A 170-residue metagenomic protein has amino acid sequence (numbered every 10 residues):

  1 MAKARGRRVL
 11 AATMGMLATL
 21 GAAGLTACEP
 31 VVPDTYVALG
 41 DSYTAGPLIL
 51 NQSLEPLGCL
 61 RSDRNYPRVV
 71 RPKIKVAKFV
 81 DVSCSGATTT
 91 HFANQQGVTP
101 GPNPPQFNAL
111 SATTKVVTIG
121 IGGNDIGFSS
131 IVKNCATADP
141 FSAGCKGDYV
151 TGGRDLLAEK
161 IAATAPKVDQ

Functional and structural regions predicted by a protein language model:
M1-P30: Secretory targeting and sorting signals
G15-T26, R61-R68, T164: Hydrophobic alpha-helical membrane segments, chiefly transmembrane helices and signal peptide h-regions, characterized
E29-G86, T137: Serine-esterase "nucleophile elbow" of acetyl-processing enzymes
T44-G46, T89, N124-I126: Short, acidic Gly/Pro/Ser/Thr-rich loop/turn segments
P47-N51, F92-N94, F128-V132: Short, solvent-exposed loop/turn and secondary-structure capping segments
S85-F107: Charged, often glycine-rich, active-site loop that binds/positions anionic groups
N103-Q170: Alpha-helical cap/lid subdomain in secreted, periplasmic, or secretory-pathway luminal O-acyl-processing enzymes
